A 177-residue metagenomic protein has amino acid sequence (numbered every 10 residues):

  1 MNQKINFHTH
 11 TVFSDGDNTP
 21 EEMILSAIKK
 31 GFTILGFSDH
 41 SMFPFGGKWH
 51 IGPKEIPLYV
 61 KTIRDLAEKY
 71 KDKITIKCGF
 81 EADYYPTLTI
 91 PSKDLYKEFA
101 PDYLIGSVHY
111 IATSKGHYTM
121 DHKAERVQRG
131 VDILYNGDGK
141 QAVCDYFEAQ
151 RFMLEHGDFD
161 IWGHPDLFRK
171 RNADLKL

Functional and structural regions predicted by a protein language model:
M1-P86, P91-E98, D102, I161 (+1 more regions): An N-terminally biased module of ancient metal coordination in phosphate/nucleic-acid-related enzymes
F13-S14, F99, I105-L177: Domain-core and long-helix interface of multi-subunit machines
